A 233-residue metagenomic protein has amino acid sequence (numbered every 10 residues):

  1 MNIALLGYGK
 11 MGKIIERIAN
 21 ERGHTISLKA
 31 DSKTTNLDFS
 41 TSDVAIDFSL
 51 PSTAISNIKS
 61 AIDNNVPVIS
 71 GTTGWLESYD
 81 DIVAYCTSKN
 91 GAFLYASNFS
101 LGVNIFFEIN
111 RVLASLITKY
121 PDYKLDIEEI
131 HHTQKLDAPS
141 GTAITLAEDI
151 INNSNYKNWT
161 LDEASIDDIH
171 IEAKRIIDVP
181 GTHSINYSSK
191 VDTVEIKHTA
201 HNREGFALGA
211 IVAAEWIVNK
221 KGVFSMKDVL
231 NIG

Functional and structural regions predicted by a protein language model:
N2, K10-L37, P121-G233: C-terminal substrate-binding/catalytic lobe of Rossmann-fold NAD(P)-dependent oxidoreductases
I26, V68-I69, A92-F93: Hydrophobic beta-strand scaffold residues
T35-T41, A84: Short amphipathic alpha-helix with an adjacent loop that forms part of the alpha/beta core around
F39-I46, I62-P67: Short acidic/histidine-rich motifs immediately flanking catalytic phosphotransfer sites in two-component signaling
P51-G71, D80-I82: Rossmann-fold NAD(P) dinucleotide-binding segment
T72-F93, N104-S115: Rossmann-fold NAD(P)-binding glycine/threonine-rich loop
